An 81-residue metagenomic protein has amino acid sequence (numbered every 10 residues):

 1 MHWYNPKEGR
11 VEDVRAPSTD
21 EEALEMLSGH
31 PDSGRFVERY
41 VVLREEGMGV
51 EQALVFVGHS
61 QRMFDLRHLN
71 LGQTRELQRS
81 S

Functional and structural regions predicted by a protein language model:
M1-K7: N-terminal acidic, proline/glycine-rich, low-complexity intrinsically disordered segments
K7-G9, D13-E46, L54-Q78: C-terminal alpha-helical interaction appendages
